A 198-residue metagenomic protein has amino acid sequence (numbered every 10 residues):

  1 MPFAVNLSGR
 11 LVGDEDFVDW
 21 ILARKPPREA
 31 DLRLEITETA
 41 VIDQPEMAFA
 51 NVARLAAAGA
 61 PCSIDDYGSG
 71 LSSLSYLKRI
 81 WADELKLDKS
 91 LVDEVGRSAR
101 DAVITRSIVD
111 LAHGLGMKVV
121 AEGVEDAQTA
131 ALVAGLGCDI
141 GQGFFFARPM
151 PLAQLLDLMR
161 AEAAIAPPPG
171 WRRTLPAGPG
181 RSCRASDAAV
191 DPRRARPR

Functional and structural regions predicted by a protein language model:
M1-P2, A30: Key residue(s) within conserved catalytic/signature motifs
V5-N6: Structural/interface elements that position substrates and couple domains in central-metabolism enzymes
D14: Conserved ATP-binding/catalytic core of the eukaryotic-like protein kinase fold, especially serine/threonine kinases
V18-I21, M47-N51, A99-R106: Charged helix-capping and loop-helix junction motifs
L22-V95, L111, L115-P149: The catalytic core of metal-dependent phosphodiesterases that act on cyclic dinucleotides
D83-E84, V103-T105, D139-G141, A147 (+2 more regions): Short alpha-helix boundary/capping motifs
A153-R198: Intrinsically disordered or compositionally simple regulatory linkers and C-terminal tails in signal-transduction
